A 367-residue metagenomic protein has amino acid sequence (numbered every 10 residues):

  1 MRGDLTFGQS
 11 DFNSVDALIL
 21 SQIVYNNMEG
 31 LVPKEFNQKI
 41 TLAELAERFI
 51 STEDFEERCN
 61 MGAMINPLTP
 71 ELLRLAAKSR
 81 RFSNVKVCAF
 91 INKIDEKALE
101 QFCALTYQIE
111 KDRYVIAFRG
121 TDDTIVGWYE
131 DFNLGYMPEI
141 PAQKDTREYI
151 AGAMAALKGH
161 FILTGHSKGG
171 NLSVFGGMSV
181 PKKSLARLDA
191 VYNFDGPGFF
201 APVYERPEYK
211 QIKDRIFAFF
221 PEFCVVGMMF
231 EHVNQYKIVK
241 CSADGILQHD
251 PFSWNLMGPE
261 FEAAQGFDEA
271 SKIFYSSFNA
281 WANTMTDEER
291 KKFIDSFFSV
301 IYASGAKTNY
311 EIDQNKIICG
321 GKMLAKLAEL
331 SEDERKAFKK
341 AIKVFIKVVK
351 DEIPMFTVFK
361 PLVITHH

Functional and structural regions predicted by a protein language model:
M1-Y114, F118-H160, P181-H367: Alpha/beta hydrolase fold serine-hydrolase catalytic domain that processes acyl esters and thioesters
T164-G169, S173: Gly/Ala-rich beta-loop-alpha elbow adjacent to hydrolase catalytic centers
S173-K182: Short glycine-enriched nucleophile-adjacent loop and the immediately C-terminal alpha-helix near the catalytic center
